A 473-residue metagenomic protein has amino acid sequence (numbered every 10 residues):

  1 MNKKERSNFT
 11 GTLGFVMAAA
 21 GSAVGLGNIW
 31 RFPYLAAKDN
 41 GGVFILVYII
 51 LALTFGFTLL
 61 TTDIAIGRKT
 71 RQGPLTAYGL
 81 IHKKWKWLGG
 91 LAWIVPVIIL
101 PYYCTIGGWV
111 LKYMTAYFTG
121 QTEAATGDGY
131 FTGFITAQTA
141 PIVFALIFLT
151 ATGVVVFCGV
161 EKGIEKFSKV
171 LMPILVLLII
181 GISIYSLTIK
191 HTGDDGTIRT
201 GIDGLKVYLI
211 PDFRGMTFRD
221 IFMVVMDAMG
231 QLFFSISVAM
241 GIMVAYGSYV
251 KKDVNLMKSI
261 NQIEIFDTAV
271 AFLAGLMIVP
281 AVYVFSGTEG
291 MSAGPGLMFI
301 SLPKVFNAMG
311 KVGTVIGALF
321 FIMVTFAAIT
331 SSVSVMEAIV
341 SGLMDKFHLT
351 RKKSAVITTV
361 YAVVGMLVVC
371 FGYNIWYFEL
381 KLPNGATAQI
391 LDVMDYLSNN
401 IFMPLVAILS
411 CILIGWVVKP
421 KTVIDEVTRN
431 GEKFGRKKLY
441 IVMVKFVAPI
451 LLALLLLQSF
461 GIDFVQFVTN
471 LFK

Functional and structural regions predicted by a protein language model:
M1-W30, L59-I64, R68-L80, K86-W87 (+2 more regions): Membrane-interface "cap" regions at the ends of multi-pass membrane proteins
N2-F9, K169-I329, V333, K353-S354 (+1 more regions): Membrane-embedded translocation segments of transport machinery
K3-R6, Y34-D39, Q72-L91, C104-G163 (+5 more regions): Inter-helical loop and helix-membrane interface segments of multi-pass membrane transporters/permeases
N8, G14-F15, S22, Q138-V143 (+5 more regions): Loop-to-transmembrane helix boundary motifs in multi-pass membrane proteins
N8-A19, I45-V47, K84-V97, V143-F148 (+6 more regions): Select transmembrane alpha-helical segments in multipass membrane proteins
G11-I49, G241-I242, K258-N261, I265-T268: Transmembrane helix-boundary motif of multi-pass solute transporters/channels
L35, D39, A65, L80-I81 (+6 more regions): Membrane-water interface regions at transmembrane-helix termini and the short interhelical loops of multi-pass membrane
L88-L91, A137, F347-T359, D395-L452: C-terminal membrane-solvent junction of multi-pass transporters and transport-like membrane proteins
